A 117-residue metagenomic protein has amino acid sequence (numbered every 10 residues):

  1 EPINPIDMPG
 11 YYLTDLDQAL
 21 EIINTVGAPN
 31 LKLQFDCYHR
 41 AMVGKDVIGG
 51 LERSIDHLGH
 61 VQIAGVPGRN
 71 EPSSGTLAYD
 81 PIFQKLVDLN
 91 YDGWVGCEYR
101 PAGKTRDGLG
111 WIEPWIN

Functional and structural regions predicted by a protein language model:
N4-Y11: Surface-exposed cleft-lining segments at the edges of enzyme active sites
L13-N117: Histidine-acidic metal/acid-base catalytic patches
